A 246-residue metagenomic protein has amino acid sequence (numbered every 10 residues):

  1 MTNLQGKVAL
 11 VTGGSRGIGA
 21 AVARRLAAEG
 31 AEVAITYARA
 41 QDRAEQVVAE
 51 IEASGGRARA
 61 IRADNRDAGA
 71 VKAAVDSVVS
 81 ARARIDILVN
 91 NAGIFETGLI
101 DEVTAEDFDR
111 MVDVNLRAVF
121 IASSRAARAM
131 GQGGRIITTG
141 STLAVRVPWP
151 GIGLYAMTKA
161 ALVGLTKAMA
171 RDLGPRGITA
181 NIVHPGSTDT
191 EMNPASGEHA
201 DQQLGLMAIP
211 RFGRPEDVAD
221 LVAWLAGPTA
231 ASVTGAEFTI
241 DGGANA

Functional and structural regions predicted by a protein language model:
S15-R16: Conserved glycine-rich cofactor-binding loop
L99-I100, T104-V112, Q203: Substrate-binding pocket helix/loop in short-chain dehydrogenase/reductase
S123, T158, T166: Active-site helix of classical SDR
R128, R171-D172, A231: Alpha-helical segment proximal to the catalytic Tyr-Lys
R146, A223, T234-A246: Short C-terminal tail/terminal secondary-structure segment of NAD(P)H-dependent dehydrogenase/reductase domains
G174, T179, V233-G235: Short, small/polar-rich loop/turn modules that mediate ligand/substrate recognition or access, typified
M207-V218: A conserved structural motif in NAD(P)-dependent oxidoreductases
